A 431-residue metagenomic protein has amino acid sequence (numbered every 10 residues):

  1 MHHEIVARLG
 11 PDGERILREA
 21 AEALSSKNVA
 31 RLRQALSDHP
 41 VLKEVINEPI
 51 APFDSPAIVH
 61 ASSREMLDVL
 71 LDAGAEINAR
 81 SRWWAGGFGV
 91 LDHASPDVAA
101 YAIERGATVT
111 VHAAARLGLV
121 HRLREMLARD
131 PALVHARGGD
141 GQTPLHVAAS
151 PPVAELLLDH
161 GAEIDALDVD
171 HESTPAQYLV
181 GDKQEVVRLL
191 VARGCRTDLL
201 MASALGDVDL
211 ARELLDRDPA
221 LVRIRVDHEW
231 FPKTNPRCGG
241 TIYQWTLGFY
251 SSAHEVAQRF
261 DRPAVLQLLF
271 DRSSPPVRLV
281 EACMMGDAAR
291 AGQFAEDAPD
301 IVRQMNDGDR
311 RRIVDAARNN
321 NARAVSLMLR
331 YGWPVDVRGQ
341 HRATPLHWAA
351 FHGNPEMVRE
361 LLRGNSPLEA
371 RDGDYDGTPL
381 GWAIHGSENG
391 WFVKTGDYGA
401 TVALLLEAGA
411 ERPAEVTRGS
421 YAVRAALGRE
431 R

Functional and structural regions predicted by a protein language model:
H2-E19, P96-R116, Q184-L205, E213 (+3 more regions): Ankyrin-repeat-protein effector appendages
I5-F53, L117-R137, L205-R223, M285-M305 (+2 more regions): N-terminal segments that cap or nucleate solenoid repeat domains
E22-K27, H60-R64, G89-P96, A113-L119 (+10 more regions): Ankyrin repeat A-helix N-terminal signature
R31, E65-M66, V98, R122 (+8 more regions): Conserved ankyrin/ankyrin-like repeat signature
L36-K43, V69-E76, E104-A107, L127-A132 (+8 more regions): Ankyrin repeat domain, specifically the short helix-to-loop turn at the C-terminus of the second helix of each repeat
I50-A51, S81-W83, G138, D168-D170 (+5 more regions): Ankyrin repeat boundary/linker residues
D54, W84-G87, G141, H171-E172 (+4 more regions): Start-of-repeat signature of ankyrin repeats
P355-V402: Ankyrin-repeat and related helical/solenoid repeat scaffolds used for protein-protein interactions
